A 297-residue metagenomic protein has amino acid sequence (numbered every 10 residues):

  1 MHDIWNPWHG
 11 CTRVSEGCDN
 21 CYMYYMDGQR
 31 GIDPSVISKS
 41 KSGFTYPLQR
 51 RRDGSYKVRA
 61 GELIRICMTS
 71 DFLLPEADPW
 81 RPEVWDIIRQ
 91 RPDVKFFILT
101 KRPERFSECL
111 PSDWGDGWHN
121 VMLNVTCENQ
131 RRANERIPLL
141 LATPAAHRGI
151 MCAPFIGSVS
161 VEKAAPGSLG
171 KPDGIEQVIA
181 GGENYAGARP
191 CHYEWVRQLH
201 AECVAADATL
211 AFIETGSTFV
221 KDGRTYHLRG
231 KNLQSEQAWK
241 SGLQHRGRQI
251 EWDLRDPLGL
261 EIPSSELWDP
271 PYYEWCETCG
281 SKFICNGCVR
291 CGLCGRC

Functional and structural regions predicted by a protein language model:
M1-H9, E162-C297: Auxiliary Fe-S-binding modules of radical SAM enzymes
H2-V121, Q130-N134, V159-P172, C291-C297: Conserved Radical SAM active-site core
L63-R65, K95-F97, N120-N124, H147-M151 (+2 more regions): Structural preference for beta-strand elements that scaffold enzyme active sites
T69-D71, K101-P103, T126-Q130, A153-F155 (+2 more regions): Active-site beta-loop-alpha junctions enriched in small/polar residues
V84-I88, I137, V196-H200: Generic structural signal for well-ordered alpha-helices, preferentially at hydrophobic/aromatic core positions
R89-P92, P144, R197, V204-A205: Anion (oxyanion) recognition and catalysis
V125-N129, L141-A165, G170-Q177, G182: Histidine/lysine/aspartate-rich catalytic loop segments that bind and position anionic ligands
I137, P144, V159, T209 (+1 more regions): Aromatic-lined glycan-binding groove of carbohydrate-active enzymes
